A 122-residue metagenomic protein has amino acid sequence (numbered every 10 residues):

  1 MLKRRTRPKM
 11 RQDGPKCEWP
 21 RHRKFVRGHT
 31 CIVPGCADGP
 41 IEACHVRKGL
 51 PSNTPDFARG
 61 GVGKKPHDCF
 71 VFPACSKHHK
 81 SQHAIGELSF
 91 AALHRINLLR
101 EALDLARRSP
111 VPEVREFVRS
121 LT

Functional and structural regions predicted by a protein language model:
M1-E42, L50-P51, D56, L105-T122: A boundary/linker detector
K16-P20, G60-G61, C75, R95: Short, structured coil/loop segments at alpha-helix boundaries
V26, H45, C75: Divalent metal-coordination and catalytic microenvironments
C36-A37, H67-L93: Short Cys/His-centered divalent metal-binding micro-motifs
E42-P51, I85-L93: Short cysteine/histidine-rich zinc-coordinating motifs and their immediately flanking basic loops
V46, P51-P66: Short, surface-exposed loop/helix-turn segments at secondary-structure junctions that function as lids/hinges flanking
Q82-H83, S89-V118: Helix-rich interaction surfaces within compact, conserved domain-sized segments that mediate assembly or partner
